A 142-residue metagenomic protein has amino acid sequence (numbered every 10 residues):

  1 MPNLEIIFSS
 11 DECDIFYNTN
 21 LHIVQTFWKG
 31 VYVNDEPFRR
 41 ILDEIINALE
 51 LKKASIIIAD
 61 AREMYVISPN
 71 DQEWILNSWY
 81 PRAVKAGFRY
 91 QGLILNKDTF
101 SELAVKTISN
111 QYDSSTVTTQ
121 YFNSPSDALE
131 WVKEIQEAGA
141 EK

Functional and structural regions predicted by a protein language model:
M1-K142: Amphipathic, Lys/Arg-enriched alpha-helical "gate/interface" segment within cytosolic domains that mediates
